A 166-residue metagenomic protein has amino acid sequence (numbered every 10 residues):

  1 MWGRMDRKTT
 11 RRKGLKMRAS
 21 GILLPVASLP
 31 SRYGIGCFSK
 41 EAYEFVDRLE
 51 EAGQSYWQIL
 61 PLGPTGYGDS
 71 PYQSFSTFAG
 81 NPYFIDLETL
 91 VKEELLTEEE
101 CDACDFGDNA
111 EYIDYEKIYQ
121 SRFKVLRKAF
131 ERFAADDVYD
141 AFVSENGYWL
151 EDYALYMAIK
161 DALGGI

Functional and structural regions predicted by a protein language model:
T9-T10: Ala/Thr-enriched low-complexity intrinsically disordered regions
M17-I166: Acidic/aromatic-lined carbohydrate-recognition and catalytic surfaces of CAZymes acting on diverse glycans
